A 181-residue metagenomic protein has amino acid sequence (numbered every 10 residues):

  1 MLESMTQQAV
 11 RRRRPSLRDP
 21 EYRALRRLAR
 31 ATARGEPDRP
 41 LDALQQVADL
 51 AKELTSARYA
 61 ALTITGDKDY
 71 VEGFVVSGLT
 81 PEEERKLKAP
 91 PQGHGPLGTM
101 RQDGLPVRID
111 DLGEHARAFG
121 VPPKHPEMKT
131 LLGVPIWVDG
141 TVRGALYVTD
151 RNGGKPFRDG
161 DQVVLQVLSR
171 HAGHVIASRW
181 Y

Functional and structural regions predicted by a protein language model:
M1-D42, E53, R143, V175-Y181: Signal-transmission linkers at sensory-effector interfaces
A24-T32, R39-R58, L62, G93-P96 (+1 more regions): Amphipathic alpha-helical coiled-coil segments that mediate homodimerization and allosteric signal transmission
A48-L50, Y59-R85, E114, R151: GAF sensory/regulatory domain recognition with acknowledged cross-activation on helical regulatory dimers
K68-Y70, W137-V142, R151, R179: Flexible loop/coil segments at beta-strand boundaries within sensory signal-transduction domains
E72, P81-R85, L105, D110-T130: Signal-transducing coupling segments at domain and membrane junctions
E82-P106: Acidic/proline- and glycine-rich, intrinsically disordered low-complexity segments that serve as regulatory linkers
K129-V138: A short, aliphatic-rich beta-strand micro-motif
V138, P156-A177: Amphipathic alpha-helical "output/dimerization" segments
